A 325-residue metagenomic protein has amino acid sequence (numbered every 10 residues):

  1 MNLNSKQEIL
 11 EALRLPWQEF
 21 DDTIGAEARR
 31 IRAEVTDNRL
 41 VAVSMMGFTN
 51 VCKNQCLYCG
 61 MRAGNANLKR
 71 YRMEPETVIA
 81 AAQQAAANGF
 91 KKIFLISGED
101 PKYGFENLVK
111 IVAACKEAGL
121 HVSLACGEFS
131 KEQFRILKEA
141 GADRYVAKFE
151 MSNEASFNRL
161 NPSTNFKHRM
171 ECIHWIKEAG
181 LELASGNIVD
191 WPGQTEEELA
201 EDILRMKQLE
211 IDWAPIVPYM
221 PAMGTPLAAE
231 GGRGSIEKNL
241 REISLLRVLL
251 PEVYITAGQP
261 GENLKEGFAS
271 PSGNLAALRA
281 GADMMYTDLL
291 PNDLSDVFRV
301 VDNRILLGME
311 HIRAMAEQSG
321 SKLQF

Functional and structural regions predicted by a protein language model:
M1-Q18, A80, K207-L209, W213-F325: Auxiliary Fe-S-binding modules of radical SAM enzymes
M1-Q55: Flexible, acidic/Gly-rich N-terminal and inter-domain linker regions that tether and position cofactor-handling modules
A28, C56, L95, A147 (+4 more regions): Conserved, mostly hydrophobic/aromatic
V43-M46, A66-K69, F94-F105, F157 (+2 more regions): Glycine-rich, proline-tolerant flexible connector loops at the mouths of alpha/beta enzymes
M46-F48, E99-P101, C126-S130, M151-N153 (+4 more regions): Active-site-proximal loop/turn and secondary-structure-junction residues that shape catalytic pockets, frequently
A63-I79, A85-E106, I111-I173, E182-V189 (+1 more regions): Core AdoMet radical
Y103-C126, T164-A184, E230-I255, L306-S321: Alpha-helix-loop-beta-strand connector modules within alpha/beta enzyme cores
S130-L137, P192-M206, N263-R279: Catalytic cores of alpha/beta
